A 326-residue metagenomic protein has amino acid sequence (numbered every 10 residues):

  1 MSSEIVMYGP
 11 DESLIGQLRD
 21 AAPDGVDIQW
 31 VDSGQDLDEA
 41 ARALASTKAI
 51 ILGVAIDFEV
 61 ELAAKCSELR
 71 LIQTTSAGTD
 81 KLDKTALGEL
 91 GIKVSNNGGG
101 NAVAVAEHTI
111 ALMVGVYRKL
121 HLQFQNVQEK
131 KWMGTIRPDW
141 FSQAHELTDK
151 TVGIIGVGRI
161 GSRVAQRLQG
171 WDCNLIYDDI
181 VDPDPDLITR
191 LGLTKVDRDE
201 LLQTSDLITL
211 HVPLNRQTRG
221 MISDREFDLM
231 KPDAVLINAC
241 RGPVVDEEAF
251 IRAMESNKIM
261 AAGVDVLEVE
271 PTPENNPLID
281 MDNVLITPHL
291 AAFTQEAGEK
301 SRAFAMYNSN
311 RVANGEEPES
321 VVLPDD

Functional and structural regions predicted by a protein language model:
M1-S95, S223: An N-terminal-biased, well-structured beta-alpha scaffold segment characteristic of Rossmann-like dinucleotide-binding
S2, T148-T151, D224, D233: Phosphate-coordination loops involved in phosphoryl transfer and adenosine-cofactor binding
Y8, G153-I155: Conserved N-terminal Rossmann-fold NAD(P)-binding element of oxidoreductases
L62, I180-P277: Rossmann-like adenosine-cofactor binding region
V94, D233-D326: Rossmann-like dinucleotide-binding domain for NAD(H)/NADP(H)
G98-T151, Q166: Phosphate-binding beta-alpha-beta segment of Rossmann-like dinucleotide-binding domains, i.e., the NAD(P)
I160: Hydrophobic/small residue at the entry helix of a nucleotide-binding pocket
G170-N174: Conserved S-adenosyl-L-methionine
